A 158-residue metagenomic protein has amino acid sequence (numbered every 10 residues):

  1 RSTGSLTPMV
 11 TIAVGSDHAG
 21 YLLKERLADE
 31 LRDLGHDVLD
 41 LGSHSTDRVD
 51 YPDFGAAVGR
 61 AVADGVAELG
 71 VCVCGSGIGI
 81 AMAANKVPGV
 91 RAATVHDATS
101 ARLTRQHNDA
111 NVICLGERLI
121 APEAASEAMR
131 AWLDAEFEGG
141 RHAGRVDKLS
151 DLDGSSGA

Functional and structural regions predicted by a protein language model:
R1-P8: Short, Lys/Arg-enriched N-terminal segments with co-localized hydrophobic residues within the first ~10-30 amino acids
V10-G15, A19-G20, A98-A158: C-terminal binding/interaction regions
T11-I12, V66-G70, G89-R91: Short active-site oxyanion
A13-D33: Glycine-rich phosphate/diphosphate-binding loop of Rossmann-like nucleotide-binding domains
D37-R48: A short beta-strand-loop structural module common to alpha/beta enzyme folds
P52-A56, V95-D97: Charged helix-capping and loop-helix junction motifs
F54-S76: Short, structured active-site "lid" loops
C72-V73, I78-R118: Mid-chain, well-packed structural core segment of small domains
